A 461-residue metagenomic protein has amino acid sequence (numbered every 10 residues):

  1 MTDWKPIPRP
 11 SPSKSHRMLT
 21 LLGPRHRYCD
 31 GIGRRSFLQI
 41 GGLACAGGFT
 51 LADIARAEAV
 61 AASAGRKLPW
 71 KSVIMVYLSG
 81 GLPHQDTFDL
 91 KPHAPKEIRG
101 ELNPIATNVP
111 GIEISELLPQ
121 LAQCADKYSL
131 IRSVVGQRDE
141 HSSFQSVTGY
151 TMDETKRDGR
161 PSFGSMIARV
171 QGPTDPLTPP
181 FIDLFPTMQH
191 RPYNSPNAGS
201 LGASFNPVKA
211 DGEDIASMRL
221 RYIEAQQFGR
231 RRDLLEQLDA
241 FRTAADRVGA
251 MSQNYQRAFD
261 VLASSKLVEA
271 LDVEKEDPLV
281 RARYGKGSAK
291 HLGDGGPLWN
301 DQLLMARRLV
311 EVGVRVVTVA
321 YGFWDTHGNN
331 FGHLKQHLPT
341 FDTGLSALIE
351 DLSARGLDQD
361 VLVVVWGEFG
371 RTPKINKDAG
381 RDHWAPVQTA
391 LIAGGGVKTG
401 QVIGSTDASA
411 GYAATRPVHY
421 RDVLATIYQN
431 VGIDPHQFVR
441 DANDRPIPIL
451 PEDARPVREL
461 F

Functional and structural regions predicted by a protein language model:
T2-W4, S11-F461: Ligand-binding pockets and gating/stacking loops
